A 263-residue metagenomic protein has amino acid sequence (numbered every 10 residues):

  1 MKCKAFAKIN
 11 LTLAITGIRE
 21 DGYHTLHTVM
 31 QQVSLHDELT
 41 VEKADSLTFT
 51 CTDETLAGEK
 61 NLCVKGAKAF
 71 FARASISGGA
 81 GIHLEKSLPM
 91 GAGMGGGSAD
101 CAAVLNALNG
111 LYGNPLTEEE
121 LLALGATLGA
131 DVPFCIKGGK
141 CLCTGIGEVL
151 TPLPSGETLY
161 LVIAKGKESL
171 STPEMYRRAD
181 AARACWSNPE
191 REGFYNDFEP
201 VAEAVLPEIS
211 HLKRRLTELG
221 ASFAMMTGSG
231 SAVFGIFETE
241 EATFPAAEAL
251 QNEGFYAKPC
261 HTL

Functional and structural regions predicted by a protein language model:
M1-A92, G110-E119, T144, G156-E157 (+1 more regions): ATP-binding N-lobe of GHMP and related small-molecule kinases
K2-K4, T12-A14, I18-T28, N114-F223 (+1 more regions): ATP-dependent small-molecule kinase catalytic core of the GHMP/sugar-kinase superfamily and closely related
A57, G95, E203: Charge-dense, low-complexity intrinsically disordered segments
K60-V64, A102, S210, F244: Short, well-ordered alpha-helical segments
H83-Y112, A130, F223-F237: Glycine/serine-rich anion-binding loops at beta->alpha junctions that coordinate negatively charged ligand groups
